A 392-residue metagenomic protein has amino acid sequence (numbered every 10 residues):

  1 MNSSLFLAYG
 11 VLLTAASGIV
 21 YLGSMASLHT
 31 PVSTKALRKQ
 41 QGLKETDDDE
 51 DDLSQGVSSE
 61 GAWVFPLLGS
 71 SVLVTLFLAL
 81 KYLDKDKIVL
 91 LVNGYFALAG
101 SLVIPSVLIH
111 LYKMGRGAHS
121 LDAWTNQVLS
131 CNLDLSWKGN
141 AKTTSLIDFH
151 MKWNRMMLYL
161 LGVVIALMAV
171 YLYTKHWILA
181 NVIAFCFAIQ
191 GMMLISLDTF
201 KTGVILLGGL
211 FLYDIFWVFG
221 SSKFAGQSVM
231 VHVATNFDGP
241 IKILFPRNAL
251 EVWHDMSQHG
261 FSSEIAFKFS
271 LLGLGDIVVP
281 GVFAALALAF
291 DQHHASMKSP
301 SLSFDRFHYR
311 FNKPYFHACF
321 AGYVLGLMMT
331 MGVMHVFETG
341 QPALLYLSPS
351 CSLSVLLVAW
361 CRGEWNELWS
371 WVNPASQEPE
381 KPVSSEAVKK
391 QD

Functional and structural regions predicted by a protein language model:
M1-D392: A membrane-topology feature that recognizes alpha-helical transmembrane segments and their immediate juxtamembrane
